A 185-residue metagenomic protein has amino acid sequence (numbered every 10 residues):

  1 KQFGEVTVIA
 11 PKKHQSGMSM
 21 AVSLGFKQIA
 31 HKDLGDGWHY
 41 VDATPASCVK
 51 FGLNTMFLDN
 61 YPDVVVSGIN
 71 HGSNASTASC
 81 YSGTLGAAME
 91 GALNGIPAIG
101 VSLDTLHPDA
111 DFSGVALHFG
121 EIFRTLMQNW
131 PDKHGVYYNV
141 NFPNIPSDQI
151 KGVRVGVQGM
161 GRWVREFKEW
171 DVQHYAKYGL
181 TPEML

Functional and structural regions predicted by a protein language model:
Q2-N54, Y61: A cross-family phosphate/adenosyl-ligand binding-site feature
T7-I9, H39, I99-V101, Y138-V140: Hydrophobic/aromatic beta-strand patches that form the interior of the parallel beta-sheet core in alpha/beta enzyme
T44-P45, N70-S73, I145: Short glycine-rich anion-binding loops that position phosphate/pyrophosphate groups of nucleotides and phosphorylated
S73-S82: Glycine/threonine-rich flexible loop motifs
Y81-H107: Short, acidic/small-residue loops that bind anionic groups at enzyme active sites
I99-M127: Short, glycine-/small-residue-rich phosphate/pyrophosphate-handling segment
A116-L185: Electrostatically charged, flexible surface regions
